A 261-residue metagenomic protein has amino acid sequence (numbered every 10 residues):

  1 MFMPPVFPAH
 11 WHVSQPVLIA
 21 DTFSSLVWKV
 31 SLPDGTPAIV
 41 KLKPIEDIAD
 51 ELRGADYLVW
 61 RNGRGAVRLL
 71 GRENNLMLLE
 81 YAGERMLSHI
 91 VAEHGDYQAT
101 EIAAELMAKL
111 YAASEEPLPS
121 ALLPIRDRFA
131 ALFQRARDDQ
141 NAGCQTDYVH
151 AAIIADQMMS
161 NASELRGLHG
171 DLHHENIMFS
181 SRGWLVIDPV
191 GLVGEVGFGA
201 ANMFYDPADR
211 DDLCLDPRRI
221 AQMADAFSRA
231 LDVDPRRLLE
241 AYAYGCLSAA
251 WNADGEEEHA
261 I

Functional and structural regions predicted by a protein language model:
M1-A66, S180-G183: Conserved NTP-binding catalytic cores of kinases and kinase-like/nucleotidyltransferase enzymes across multiple kinase
M1-P16, G54, N141-V149, R219 (+1 more regions): Regulatory N- and C-terminal appendages and interdomain linkers associated with kinase/kinase-like NTP transferase
F2-F7, E115-G170, S180, R229: An alpha-helical support segment within catalytic cores of ATP-dependent transferases
L26-L32, I39, L69, I153-F198: Active-site acidic catalytic loop and adjacent metal/ATP-binding pocket of ATP-dependent phosphoryl transfer enzymes
T36-E80, R85-L110: A conserved alpha-helical element in kinase catalytic cores
I45, L76-D96, A112-E116, A130-N141 (+1 more regions): A glycine-centered beta->alpha junction motif in the catalytic cores of kinase/phosphotransferase enzymes
F179-D225, R229-D232: Active-site Asp-x-Gly
